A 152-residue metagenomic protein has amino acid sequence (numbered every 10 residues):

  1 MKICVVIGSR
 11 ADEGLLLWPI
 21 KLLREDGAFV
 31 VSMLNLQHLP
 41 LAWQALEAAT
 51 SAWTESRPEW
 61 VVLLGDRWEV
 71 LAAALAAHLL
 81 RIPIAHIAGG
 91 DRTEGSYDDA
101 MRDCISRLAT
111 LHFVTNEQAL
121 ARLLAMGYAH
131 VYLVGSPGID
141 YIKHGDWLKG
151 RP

Functional and structural regions predicted by a protein language model:
M1-E55, W60: Glycosyltransferase specificity loop/lid
V6, L63-G65, I87: Structural motif
I7, L108-P152: A nucleotide-sugar donor-handling region in carbohydrate enzymes
V62-L79: An aromatic- and histidine-rich active-site surface loop
A73-A77, C104-I105, R122: Hydrophobic/aromatic ligand-binding patch that stacks against planar heteroaromatic rings of cofactors or nucleotides
A76-G90: Active-site proximal beta-strand in glycosyltransferases
G89-T93, S136-G138: Short, acidic/turn-prone active-site loops that include or flank metal/cofactor- and phosphate-binding residues
T93-T110: A conserved, positively charged/aromatic
